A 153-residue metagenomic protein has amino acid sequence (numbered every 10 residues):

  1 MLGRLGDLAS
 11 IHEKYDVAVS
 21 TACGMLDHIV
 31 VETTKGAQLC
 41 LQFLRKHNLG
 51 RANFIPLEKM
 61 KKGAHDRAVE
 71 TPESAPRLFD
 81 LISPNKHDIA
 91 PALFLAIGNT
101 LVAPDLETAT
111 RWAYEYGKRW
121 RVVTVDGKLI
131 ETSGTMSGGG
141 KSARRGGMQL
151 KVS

Functional and structural regions predicted by a protein language model:
M1-S153: Hinge-like oligomerization/junction regions that interrupt long coiled-coil arms in large cytoskeletal
